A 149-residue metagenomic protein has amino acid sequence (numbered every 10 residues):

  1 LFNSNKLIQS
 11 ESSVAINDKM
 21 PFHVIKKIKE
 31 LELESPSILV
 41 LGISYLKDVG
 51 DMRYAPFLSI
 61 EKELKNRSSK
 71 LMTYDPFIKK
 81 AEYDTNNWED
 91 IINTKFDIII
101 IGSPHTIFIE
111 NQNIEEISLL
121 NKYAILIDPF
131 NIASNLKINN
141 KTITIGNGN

Functional and structural regions predicted by a protein language model:
L1-N149: Structural/interface elements that position substrates and couple domains in central-metabolism enzymes
